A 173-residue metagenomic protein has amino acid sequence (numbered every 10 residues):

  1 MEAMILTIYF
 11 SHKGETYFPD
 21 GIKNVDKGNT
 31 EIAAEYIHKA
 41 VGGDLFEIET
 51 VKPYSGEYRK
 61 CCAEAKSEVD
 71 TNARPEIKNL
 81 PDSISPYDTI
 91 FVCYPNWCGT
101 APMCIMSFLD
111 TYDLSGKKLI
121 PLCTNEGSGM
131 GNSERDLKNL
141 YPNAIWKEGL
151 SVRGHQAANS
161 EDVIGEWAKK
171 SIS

Functional and structural regions predicted by a protein language model:
M1-T89, G99-T100, D162, E166-I172: N-terminal beta1-alpha1-beta2 submodule of the flavodoxin-like/Rossmannoid cofactor-binding fold
T7-Y9, L45, V92, P121-C123 (+1 more regions): Structural beta-sheet core signal
N24, G28, G99, G127-G131 (+1 more regions): Soluble non-cytosolic domains of exported or imported proteins
A40-D44, C93, V152-H155: C-terminal lid/capping helical subdomain adjacent to the catalytic/cofactor pocket in oxidative enzymes
E49-V51, P121-N125, E148-G154: A short, structured active-site edge motif that brings together acidic residues
S55-I145: Helix-loop-strand module that forms the ligand-binding subsite of alpha/beta enzymes
I145-S173: Glycine-rich phosphate/pyrophosphate-binding loop and the adjoining helix
